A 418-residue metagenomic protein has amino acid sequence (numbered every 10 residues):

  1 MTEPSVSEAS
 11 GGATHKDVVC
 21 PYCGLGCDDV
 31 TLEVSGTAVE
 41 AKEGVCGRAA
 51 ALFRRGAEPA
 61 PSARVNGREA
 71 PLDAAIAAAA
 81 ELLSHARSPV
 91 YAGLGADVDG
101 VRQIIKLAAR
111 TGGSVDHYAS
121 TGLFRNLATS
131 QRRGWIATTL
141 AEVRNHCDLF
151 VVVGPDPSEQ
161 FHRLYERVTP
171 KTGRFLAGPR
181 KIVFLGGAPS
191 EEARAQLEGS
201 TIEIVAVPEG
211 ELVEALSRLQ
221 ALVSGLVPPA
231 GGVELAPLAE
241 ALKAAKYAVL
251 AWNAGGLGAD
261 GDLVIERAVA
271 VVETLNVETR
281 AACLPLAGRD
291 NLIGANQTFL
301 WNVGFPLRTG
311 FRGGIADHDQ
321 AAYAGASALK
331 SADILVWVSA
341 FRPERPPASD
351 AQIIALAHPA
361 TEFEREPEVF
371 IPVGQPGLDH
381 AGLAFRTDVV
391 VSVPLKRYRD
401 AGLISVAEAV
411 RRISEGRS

Functional and structural regions predicted by a protein language model:
M1-L219, A254, E415-S418: N-terminal export/assembly segments and adjacent metallocofactor-ligating motifs of anaerobic energy-metabolism
G12-A13, D17-D29, L257-G258, L286-G304: N-terminal, charge-rich interaction modules
E33, A251, L284: Residues in well-ordered beta-strands of folded domains
L127-T279, G304-P306, G310-S418: Non-catalytic alpha/beta scaffold blocks inside enzyme catalytic domains
E278-L286: Flexible, glycine/charged-enriched surface loops at secondary-structure junctions
